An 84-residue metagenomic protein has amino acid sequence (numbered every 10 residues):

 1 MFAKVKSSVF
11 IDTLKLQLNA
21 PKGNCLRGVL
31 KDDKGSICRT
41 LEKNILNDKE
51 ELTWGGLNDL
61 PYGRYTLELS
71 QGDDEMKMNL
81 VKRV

Functional and structural regions predicted by a protein language model:
M1-A3, L14, C38-T40, E51-W54: Short structured motifs
M1-Q17, R64-V84: C-terminal tail/sorting-segment detector
Q17-N19, L30-K31: Short acidic/polar alpha-helix capping motifs at helix-coil junctions
A20-C25: Short proline/glycine-enriched turn/loop motifs at strand-loop junctions of beta-rich domains
R27-G28, L67: Generic short beta-strand
K31-C38, Y65: Short, glycine-anchored, charge-dense loop/turn motifs used at functional sites
T40-K43, M78: Residue-level detector of high-confidence beta-strand sites
K43-Q71: Short, surface-exposed loop/turn motifs with a glycine/proline- and acidic-biased composition
